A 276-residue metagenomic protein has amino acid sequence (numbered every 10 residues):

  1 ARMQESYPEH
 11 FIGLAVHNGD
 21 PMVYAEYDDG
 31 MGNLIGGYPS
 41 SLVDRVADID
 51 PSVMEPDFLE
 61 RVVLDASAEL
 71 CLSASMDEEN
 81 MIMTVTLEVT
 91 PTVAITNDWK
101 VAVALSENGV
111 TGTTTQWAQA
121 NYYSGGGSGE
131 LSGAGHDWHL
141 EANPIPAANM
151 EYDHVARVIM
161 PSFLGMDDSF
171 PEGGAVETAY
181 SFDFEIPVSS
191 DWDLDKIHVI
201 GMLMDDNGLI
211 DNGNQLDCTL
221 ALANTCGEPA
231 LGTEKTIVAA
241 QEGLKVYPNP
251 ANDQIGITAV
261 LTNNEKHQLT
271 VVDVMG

Functional and structural regions predicted by a protein language model:
A1, M83-T86, S181-D183, V238-Q241 (+1 more regions): Short amphipathic alpha-helical surface micro-motifs
A1, P39-L42, P248: Short, proline-centered helix/strand-breaking motifs
A1-Y7: Typically the conserved alpha-helix immediately C-terminal to a functionally engaged Cys/Sec in thioredoxin-like
M3, G30-M31, T258-V260: Short, flexible, glycine/charge-rich loop motifs used to bind or transfer phosphoryl groups or to couple energy/partner
M3, L34, G243-K245: Residue-level detector of alpha-helical hydrophobic segments embedded in or interacting with membranes
P8-A230: Short, conserved sequence motifs used for protein processing/export or organelle targeting and for catalysis
T236-G276: C-terminal outer-membrane/trafficking sorting elements
